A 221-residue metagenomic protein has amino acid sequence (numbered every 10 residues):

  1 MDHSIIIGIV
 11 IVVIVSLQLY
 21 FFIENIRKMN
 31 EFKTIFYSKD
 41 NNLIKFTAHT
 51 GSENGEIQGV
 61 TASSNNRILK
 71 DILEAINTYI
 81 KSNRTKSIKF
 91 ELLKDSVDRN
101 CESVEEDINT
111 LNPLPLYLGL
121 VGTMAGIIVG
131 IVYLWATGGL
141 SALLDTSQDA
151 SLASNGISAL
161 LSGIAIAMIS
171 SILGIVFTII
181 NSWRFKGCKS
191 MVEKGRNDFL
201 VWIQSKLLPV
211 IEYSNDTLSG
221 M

Functional and structural regions predicted by a protein language model:
M1-I80, S103-M191: Hydrophobic alpha-helical transmembrane segments of small proteolipidic membrane proteins, enriched in energy-coupled
S38-G51, G195-I211: Membrane-cytosol interface motif
K70-V97: Short, charged cytosolic
D95-E106, A159-S162, N197, V201: Short amphipathic alpha-helical coupling elements at transmembrane boundaries
V210-M221: Amphipathic, rod-like alpha-helical scaffolds used for oligomerization/assembly
